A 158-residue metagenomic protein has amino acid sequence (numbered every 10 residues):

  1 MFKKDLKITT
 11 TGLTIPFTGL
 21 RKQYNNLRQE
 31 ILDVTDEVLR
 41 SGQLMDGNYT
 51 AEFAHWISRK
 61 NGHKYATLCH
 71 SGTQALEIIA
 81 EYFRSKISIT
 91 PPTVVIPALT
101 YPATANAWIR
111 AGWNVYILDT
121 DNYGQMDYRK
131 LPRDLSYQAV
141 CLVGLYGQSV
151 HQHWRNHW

Functional and structural regions predicted by a protein language model:
M1-Q43: N-terminal "arm"/small-domain region of PLP-dependent enzymes with the aminotransferase-like
F2-I8, G12, R21, T50-W56 (+3 more regions): PLP-dependent aminotransferase class I/II
Q43, N48-T93, A107-A111, I117: Phosphate-binding glycine-rich loop
A98, Y116-D121: Short beta->alpha connector loops at strand-helix junctions that form conserved, small/polar/Pro-enriched
L99-A105: Conserved coil-to-alpha-helix start sites within the AMP-binding
N122-W158: Active-site phosphate-binding strand-loop segment of PLP-dependent enzymes
